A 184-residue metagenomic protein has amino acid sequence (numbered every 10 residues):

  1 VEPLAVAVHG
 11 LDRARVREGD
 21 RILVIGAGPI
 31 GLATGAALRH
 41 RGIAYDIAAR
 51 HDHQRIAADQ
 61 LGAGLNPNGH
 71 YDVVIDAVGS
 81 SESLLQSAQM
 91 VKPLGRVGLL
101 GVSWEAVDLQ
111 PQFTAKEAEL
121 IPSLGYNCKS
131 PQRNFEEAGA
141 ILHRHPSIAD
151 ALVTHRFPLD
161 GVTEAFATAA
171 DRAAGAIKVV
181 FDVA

Functional and structural regions predicted by a protein language model:
V1-N66: Mid-domain Rossmann-like dinucleotide-binding core that forms the NAD(H)/NADP(H) cofactor-binding site
E2, A49-R50, V78-G79, W104 (+2 more regions): Short beta->alpha linker loops
L4-A7, G31, Y71, L84 (+1 more regions): A general structural signal for well-ordered alpha-helical segments in protein cores
A14, D46, R55-E119: Glycine-rich cofactor phosphate-binding loops and adjacent beta1-alpha1 units of small-molecule cofactor enzyme domains
G19, H70-D72, A149, V162: Local beta-strand N-terminus motif with an aromatic residue
L23-A27, I47-A48, D72-A77, G98-V102 (+3 more regions): Glycine- and other small-residue-rich loops at beta-strand/loop junctions that grip anionic moieties
H40, N134-A184: C-terminal hydrophobic helical "lid"/dimerization subdomain of Rossmann-like NAD(P)H-dependent oxidoreductases
V107-T154: C-terminal substrate-binding/catalytic core of Rossmann-like NAD(P)-dependent dehydrogenases/reductases
